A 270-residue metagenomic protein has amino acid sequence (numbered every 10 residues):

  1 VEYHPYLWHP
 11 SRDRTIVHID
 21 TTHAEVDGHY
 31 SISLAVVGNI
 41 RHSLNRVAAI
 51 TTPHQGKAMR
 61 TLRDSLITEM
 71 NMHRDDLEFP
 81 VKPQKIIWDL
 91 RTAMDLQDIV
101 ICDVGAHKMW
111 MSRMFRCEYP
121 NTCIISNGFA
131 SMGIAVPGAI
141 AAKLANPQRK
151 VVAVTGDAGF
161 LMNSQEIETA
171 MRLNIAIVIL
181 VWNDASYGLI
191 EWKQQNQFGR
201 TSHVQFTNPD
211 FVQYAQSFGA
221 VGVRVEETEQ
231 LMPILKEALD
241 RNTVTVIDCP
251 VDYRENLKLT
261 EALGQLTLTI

Functional and structural regions predicted by a protein language model:
V1-E2, H23-D27, S33, S43-L44 (+5 more regions): Short gly/pro/ser/thr-enriched loop/turn and capping motifs at secondary-structure boundaries
V1-L62, P209, L235: Glycine-rich, acidic loop regions that bind phosphate or pyrophosphate groups
E2-L7, F198, T228-I270: Glycine/aspartate-rich loop-and-adjacent alpha/beta segment that forms the canonical ThDP
Y3, V26-L34, N121-I125, M162 (+2 more regions): Short beta-alpha connecting loops at secondary-structure transitions that line or flank enzyme active sites
R12, M109-Y187: Thiamine diphosphate
S31-L44, E166-N183, K258-E261: A short alpha/beta connector and helix-capping loop motif
A35, S43, A49, Q195-I234: Conserved thiamine diphosphate
D64-A142, Q148: Active-site diphosphate/adenylate-binding microenvironment
